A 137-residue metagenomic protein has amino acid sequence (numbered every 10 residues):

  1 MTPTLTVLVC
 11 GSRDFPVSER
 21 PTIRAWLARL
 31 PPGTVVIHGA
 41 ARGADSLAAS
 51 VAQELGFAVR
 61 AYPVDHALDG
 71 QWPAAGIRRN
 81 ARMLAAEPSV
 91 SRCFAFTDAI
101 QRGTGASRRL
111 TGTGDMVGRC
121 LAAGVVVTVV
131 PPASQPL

Functional and structural regions predicted by a protein language model:
T2-V7, G11-L137: Acidic/glycine-enriched connector segments
